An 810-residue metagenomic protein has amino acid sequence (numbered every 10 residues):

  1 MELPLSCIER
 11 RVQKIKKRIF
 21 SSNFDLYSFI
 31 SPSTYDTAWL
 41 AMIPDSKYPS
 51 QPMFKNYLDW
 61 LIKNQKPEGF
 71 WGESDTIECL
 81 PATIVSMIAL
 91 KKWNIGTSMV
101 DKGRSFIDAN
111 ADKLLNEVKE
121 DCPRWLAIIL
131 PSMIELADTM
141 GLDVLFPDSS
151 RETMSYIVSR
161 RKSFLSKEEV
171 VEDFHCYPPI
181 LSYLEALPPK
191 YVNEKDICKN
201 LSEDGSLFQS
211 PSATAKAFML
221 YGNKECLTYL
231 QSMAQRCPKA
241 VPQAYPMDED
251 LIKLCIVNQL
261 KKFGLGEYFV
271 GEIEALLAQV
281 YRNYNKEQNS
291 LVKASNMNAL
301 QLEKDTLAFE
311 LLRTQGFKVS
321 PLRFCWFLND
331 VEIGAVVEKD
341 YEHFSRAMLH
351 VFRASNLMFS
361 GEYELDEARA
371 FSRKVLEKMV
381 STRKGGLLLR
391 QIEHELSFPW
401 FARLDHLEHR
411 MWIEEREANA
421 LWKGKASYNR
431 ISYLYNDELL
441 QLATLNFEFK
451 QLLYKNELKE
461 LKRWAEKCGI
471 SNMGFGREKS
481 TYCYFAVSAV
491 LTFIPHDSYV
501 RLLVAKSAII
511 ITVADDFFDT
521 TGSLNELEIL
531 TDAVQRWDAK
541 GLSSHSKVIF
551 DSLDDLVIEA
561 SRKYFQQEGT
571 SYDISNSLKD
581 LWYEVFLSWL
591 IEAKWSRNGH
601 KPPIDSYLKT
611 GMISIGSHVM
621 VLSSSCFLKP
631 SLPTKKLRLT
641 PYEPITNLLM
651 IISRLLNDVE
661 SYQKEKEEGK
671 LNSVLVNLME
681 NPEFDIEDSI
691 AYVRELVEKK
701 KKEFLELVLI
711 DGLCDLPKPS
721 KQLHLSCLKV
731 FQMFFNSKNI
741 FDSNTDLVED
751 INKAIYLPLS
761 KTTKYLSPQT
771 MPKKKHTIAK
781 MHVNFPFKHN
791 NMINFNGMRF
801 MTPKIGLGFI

Functional and structural regions predicted by a protein language model:
M1-I810: Terpene synthase/cyclase
